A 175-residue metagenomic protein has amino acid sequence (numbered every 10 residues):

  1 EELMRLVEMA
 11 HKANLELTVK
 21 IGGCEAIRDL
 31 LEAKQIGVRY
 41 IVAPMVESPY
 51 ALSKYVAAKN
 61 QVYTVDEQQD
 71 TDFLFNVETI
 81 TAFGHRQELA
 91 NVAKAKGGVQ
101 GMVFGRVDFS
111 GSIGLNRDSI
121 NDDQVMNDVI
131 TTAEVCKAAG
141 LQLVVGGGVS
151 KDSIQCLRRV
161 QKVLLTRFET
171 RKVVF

Functional and structural regions predicted by a protein language model:
E1-F175: Expand to "…catalyze enediolate/carbanion chemistry for C-C bond making/breaking, isomerization, decarboxylation
